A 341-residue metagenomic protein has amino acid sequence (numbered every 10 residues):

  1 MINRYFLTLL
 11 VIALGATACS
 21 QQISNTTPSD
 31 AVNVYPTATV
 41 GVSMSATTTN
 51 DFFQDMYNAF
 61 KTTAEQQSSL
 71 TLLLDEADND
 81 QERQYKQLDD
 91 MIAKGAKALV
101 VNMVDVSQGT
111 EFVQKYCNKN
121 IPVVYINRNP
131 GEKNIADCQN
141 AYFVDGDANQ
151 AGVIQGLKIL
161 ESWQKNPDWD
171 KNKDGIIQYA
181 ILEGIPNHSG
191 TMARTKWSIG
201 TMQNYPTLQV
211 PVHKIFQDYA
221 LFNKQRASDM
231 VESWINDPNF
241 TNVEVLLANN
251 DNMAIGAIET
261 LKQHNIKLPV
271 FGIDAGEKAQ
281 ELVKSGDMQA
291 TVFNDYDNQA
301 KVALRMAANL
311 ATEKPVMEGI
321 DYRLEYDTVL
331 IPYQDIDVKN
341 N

Functional and structural regions predicted by a protein language model:
G15-A18: C-terminal motif of bacterial Sec signal peptides marking the signal peptidase cleavage site
S20-I23: Bacterial signal peptide processing site
T27-A38, G175-P186, G190, N298-N341: Hinge/cleft segment of the Venus flytrap/periplasmic-binding protein
N33-Y35, T39-A59, T63, Q67 (+5 more regions): Extracytoplasmic "Venus flytrap"
D51-Q66, A151-Q155, S189-Q209, R226 (+2 more regions): Short, solvent-exposed amphipathic alpha-helices that sit in or adjacent to ligand/effector-binding or catalytic
Q84, F143-D174, A227, G276-A279 (+1 more regions): Hydrophobic alpha-helical segments within soluble ligand-binding/sensing domains
V101-N118, V123, S198, I215-Q280: Hydrophobic alpha-helical
V106, F112-Q150, W169-I176, G276-K284 (+1 more regions): Flexible loop/hinge segments that line or gate small-molecule binding clefts
